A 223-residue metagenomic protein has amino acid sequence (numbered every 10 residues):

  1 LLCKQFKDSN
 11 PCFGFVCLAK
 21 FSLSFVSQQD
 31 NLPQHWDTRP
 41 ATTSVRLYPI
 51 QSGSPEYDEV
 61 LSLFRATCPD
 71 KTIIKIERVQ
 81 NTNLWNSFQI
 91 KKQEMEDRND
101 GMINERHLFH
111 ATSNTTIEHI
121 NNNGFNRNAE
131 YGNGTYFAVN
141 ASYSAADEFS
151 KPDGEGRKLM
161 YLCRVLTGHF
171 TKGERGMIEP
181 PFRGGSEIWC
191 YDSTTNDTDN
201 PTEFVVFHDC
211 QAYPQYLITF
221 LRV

Functional and structural regions predicted by a protein language model:
L1-V223: ADP-ribose/nucleotidyl-moiety interaction motifs
